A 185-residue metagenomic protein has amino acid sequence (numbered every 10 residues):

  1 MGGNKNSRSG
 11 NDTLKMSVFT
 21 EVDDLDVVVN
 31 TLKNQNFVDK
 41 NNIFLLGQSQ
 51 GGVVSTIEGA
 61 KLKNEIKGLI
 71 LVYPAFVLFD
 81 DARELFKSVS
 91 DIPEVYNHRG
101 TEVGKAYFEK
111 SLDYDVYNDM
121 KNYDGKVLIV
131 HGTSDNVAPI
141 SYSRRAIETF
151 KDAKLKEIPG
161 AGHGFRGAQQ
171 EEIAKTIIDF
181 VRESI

Functional and structural regions predicted by a protein language model:
L14-Q35: Alpha/beta-hydrolase active-site loop
F37-Q48: Alpha/beta-hydrolase fold nucleophile elbow
G47-G51, S55: Gly/Ala-rich beta-loop-alpha elbow adjacent to hydrolase catalytic centers
I57-V103: Hydrolase active-site cap/lid region
E102-D119: Active-site nucleophile elbow and catalytic-triad environment of alpha/beta-hydrolase enzymes
Y123, I129-H131, D135: Short beta-strand/loop motif that positions the catalytic acidic residue of the alpha/beta-hydrolase fold
N136-Y142: Conserved alpha/beta-hydrolase "acid-adjacent" motif
A161-E172: Catalytic histidine-centered segment of alpha/beta-hydrolase-like enzymes
